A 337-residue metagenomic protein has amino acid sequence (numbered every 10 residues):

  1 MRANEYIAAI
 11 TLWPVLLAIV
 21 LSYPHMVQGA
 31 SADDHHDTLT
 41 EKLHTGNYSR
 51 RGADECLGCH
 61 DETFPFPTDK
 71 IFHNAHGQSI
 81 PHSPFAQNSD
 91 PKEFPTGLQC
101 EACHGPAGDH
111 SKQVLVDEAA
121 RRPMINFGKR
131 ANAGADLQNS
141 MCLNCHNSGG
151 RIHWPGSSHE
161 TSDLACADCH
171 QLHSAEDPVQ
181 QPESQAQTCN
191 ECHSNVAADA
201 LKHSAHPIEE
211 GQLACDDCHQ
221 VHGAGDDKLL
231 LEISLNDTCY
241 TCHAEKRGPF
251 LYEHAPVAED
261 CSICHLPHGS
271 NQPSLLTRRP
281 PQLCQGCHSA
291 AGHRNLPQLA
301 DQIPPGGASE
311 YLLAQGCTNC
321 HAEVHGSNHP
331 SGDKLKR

Functional and structural regions predicted by a protein language model:
M1-I7: N-terminal secretory signal peptides that target proteins for export/translocation
A8, L12, H73-H76: Generic surface-pattern signal
T11-S22: Bacterial N-terminal signal peptides
S22-R337: Short sequence/structural segments immediately N-terminal
